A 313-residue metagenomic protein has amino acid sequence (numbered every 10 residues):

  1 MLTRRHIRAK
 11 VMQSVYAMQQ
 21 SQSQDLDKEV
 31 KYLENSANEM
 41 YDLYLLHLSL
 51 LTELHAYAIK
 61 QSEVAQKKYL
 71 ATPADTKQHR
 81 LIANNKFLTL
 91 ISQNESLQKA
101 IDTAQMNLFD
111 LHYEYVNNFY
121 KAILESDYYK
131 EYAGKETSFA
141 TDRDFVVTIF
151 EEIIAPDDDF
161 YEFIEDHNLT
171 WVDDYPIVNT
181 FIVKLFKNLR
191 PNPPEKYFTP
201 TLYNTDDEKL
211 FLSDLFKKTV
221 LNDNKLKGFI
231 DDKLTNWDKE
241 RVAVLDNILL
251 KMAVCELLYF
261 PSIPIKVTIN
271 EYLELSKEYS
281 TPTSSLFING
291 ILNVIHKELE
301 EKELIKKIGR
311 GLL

Functional and structural regions predicted by a protein language model:
M1-L313: Class I Rossmann-like S-adenosyl-L-methionine
